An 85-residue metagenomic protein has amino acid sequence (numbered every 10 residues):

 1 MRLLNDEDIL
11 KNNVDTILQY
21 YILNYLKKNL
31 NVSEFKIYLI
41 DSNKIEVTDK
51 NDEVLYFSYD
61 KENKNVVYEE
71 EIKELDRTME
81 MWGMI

Functional and structural regions predicted by a protein language model:
M1-N5, I72-I85: C-terminal low-complexity, charged extensions that often adopt amphipathic alpha-helices
R2, I9-L10, E46, E62: Intrinsic disorder/low-complexity signature
L3-S33: Short, non-transmembrane alpha-helical segments in secretory-pathway proteins
D15, T48, V67-Y68: N-terminal non-cleavable signal-anchor helices
L30-N31, D52, G83: Short, flexible coil/linker elements and helix-boundary hinge sites characteristic of intrinsically disordered
E34-Y59: Amphipathic, interaction-prone secondary-structure segments
L55-I72: A short, surface-exposed beta-strand/turn
